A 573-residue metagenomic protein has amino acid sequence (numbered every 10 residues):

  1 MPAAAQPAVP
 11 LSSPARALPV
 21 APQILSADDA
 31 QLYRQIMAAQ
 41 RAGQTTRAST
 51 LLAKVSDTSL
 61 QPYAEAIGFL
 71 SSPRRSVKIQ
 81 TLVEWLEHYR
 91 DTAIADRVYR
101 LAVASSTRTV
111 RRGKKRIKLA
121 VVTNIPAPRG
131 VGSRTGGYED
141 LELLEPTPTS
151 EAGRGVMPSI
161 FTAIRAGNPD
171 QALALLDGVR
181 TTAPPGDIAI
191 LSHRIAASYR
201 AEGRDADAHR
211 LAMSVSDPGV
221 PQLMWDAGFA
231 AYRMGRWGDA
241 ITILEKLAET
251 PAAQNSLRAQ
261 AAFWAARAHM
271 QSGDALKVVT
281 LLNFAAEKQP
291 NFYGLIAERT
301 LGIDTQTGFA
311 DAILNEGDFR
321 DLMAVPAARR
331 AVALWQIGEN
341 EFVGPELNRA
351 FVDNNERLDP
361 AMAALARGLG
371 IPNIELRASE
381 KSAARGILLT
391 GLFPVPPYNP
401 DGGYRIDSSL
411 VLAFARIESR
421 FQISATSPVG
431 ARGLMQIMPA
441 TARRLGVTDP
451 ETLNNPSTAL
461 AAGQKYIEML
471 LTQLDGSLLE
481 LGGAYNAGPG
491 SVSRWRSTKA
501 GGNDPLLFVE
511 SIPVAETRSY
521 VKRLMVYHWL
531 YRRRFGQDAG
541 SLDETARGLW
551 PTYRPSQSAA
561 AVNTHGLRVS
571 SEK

Functional and structural regions predicted by a protein language model:
M1-D29, R108-V156, I160-A166, Q171-A174 (+1 more regions): Compositionally biased, proline/threonine/alanine/serine-rich low-complexity intrinsically disordered stretches
P7-A21, Q44-L51, Y63, K78-V83 (+7 more regions): Repeat-mediated protein-protein interaction surfaces in helical alpha-solenoids
A21-Q23, Q35, G43, R47-G113: Post-signal peptide N-terminal segment of secreted/secretory-pathway proteins
A30-Q44, P146-L175, I195, M323-F342 (+1 more regions): Alpha-helical segment of the N-proximal tetratricopeptide repeat
T58-Q61, A66-L70, I79-H88, T92 (+18 more regions): Catalytic glycan-binding domains that act on GlcNAc-containing polysaccharides
A253, A312-E339, L542, R554-S558 (+1 more regions): Acidic, serine/threonine-rich low-complexity intrinsically disordered linkers/hinges in large eukaryotic
